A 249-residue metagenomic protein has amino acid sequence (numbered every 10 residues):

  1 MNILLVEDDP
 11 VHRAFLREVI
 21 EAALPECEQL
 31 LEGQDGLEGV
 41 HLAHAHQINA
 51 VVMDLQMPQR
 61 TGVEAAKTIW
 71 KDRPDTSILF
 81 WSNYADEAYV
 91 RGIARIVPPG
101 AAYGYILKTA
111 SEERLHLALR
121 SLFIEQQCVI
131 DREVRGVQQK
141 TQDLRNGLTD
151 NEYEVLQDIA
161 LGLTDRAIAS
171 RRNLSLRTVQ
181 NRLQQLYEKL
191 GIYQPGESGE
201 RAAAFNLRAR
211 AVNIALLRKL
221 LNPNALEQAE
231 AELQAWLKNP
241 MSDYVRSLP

Functional and structural regions predicted by a protein language model:
E7: Conserved acidic carboxylate
P10-L31: Two-component/phosphorelay signaling modules centered on CheY-like receiver
D35-E38, T61-E64: Acidic catalytic/metal-coordinating carboxylates
M57: Receiver (REC) domain active-site loop signature in two-component systems and cognate sites in sensor histidine kinases
V97-P98, A102-Y103, L107-R145: Short, flexible helix-to-coil linker/hinge segments that flank and couple to helix-turn-helix
T164-N206: Recognition helix of helix-turn-helix DNA-binding domains
E188-P249: Basic, Lys/Arg-enriched C-terminal extension of HTH/homeodomain DNA-binding domains
